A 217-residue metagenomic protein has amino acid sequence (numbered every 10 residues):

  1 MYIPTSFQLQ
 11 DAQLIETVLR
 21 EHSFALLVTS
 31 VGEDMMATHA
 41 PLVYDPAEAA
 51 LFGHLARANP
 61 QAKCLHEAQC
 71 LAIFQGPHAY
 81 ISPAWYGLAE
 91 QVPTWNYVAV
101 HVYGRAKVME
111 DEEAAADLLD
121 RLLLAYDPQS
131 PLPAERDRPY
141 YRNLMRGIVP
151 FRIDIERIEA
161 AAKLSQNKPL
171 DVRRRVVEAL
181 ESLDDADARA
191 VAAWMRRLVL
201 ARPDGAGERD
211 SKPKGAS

Functional and structural regions predicted by a protein language model:
Y2-L26: Short, basic/aromatic recognition patches
I3-T5, T17, L65-H66, R121 (+2 more regions): N-acyltransferase acceptor-side catalytic subdomain
T17-R20, P46-A50, Q61, Q69 (+3 more regions): Hydrophobic/basic alpha-helical segments enriched in Actinobacteria
E21-R57: Short beta-strand segments
S23, T38, A47-L51, H66-C70 (+2 more regions): A generic structural signal for short beta-strands and their flanking turns/coil linkers
P41, H54, I73, R105 (+1 more regions): Residue-level recognition of well-ordered beta-strand positions that form the cores of beta-sheet-rich folds across
R57-L118: Short, structured beta-strand-loop surface elements
K107-S217: C-terminal edge-of-domain segments
